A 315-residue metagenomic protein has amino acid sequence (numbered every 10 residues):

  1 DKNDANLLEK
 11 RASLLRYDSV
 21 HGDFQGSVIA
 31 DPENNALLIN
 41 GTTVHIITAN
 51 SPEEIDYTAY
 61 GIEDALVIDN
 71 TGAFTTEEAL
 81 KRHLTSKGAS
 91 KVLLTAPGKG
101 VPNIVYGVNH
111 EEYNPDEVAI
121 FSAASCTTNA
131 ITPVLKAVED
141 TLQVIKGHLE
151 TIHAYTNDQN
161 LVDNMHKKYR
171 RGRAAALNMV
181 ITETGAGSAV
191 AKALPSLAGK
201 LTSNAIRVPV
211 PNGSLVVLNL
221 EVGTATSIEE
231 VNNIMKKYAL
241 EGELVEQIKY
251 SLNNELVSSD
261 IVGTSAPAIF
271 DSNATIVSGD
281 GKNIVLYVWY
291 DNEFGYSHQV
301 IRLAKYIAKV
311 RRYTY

Functional and structural regions predicted by a protein language model:
D1-L161, M165-G172, S278, R302 (+1 more regions): N-terminal Rossmann-like NAD(P) cofactor-binding subdomain of oxidoreductases, focused on the glycine-rich
A5, D116, P133-E241: Active-site-lining helix/loop region of Rossmann-like oxidoreductase modules
A12-S13, I55, P102-Y106, V118-A119 (+15 more regions): Flexible, active-site-adjacent loop/turn segments at secondary-structure boundaries
V20, N109-E111, S125-C126, N160 (+8 more regions): Short capping/connector residues at structural and topological boundaries
E78, N129-P133, S188, K192 (+3 more regions): Short, contiguous clusters of charged residues that form electrostatic/catalytic patches at enzyme active sites, used
A124-S125, A176-I181, E221, D260 (+1 more regions): Hydrophobic alpha-helical scaffolding
S203, L215-Y315: C-terminal active-site/capping subdomain that shapes the small-molecule cofactor and substrate pocket of enzyme
